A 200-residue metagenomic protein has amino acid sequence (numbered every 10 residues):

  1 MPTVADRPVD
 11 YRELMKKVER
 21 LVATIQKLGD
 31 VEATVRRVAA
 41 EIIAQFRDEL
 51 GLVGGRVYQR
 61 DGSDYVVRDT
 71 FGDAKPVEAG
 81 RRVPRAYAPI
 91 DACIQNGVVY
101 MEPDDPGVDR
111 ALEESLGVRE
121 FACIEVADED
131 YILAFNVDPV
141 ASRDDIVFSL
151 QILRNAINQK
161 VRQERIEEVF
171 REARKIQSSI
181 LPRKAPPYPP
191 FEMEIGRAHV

Functional and structural regions predicted by a protein language model:
M1-R37: Signal-transmission linkers at sensory-effector interfaces
P2-V9, A122-I124, I132-Q151: Regulatory loop-to-helix N-cap segments in sensory/regulatory domains that couple ligand/signal detection
I43-R47, G51-D61, M193: Short, hydrophobic-rich beta-strand element in sensory/regulatory alpha-beta domains
R56-A79: GAF sensory/regulatory domain recognition with acknowledged cross-activation on helical regulatory dimers
F71-P106: Acidic/proline- and glycine-rich, intrinsically disordered low-complexity segments that serve as regulatory linkers
D105-D130: Helix-to-coil/beta transition segments that act as allosteric "coupling" elements at the rims of sensory or catalytic
P139-V140, F148-E167: Signal-transmission/dimerization alpha-helices at domain junctions
E164-H199: … and, occasionally, acidic/histidine-rich disordered N-termini of signaling adaptors
